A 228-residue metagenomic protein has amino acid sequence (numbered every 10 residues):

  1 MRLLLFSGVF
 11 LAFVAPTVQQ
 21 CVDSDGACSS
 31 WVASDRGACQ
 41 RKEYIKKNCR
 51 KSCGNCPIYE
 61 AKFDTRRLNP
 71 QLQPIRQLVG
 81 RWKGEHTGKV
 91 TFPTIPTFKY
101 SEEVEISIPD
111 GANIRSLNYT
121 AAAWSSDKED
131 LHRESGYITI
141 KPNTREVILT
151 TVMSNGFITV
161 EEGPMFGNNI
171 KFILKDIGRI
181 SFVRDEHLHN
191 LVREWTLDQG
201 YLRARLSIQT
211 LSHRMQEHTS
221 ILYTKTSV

Functional and structural regions predicted by a protein language model:
R2, G8, A12-K62: Compact disulfide-stabilized, cysteine-rich extracellular microdomains and processed peptide cores in secreted proteins
R2-F6, G54-S116, A122, D127 (+2 more regions): Amphipathic/hydrophobic helical signal segments and adjacent flexible N-terminal regions that mediate secretion
G37-R41, P74, D130: Short amphipathic alpha-helical molecular recognition features
Q77, I140-P142, M165, L197 (+1 more regions): Generic beta-strand structural signal
F92-V183: Central antiparallel beta-sheet cores of small beta-barrel/beta-sandwich binding domains
F182-V228: Mixed-charge, glycine-accented linear interaction segment located at domain edges/termini
